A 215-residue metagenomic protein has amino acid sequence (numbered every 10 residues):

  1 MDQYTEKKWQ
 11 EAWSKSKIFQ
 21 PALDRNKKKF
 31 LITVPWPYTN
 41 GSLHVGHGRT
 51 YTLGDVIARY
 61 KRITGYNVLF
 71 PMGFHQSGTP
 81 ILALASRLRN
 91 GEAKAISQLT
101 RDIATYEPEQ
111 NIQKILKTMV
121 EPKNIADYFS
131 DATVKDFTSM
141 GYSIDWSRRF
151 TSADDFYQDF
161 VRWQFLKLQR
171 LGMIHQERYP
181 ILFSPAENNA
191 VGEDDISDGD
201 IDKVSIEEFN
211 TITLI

Functional and structural regions predicted by a protein language model:
M1-I215: N-terminal, positively charged nucleic-acid-binding surface of large information/translation enzymes
